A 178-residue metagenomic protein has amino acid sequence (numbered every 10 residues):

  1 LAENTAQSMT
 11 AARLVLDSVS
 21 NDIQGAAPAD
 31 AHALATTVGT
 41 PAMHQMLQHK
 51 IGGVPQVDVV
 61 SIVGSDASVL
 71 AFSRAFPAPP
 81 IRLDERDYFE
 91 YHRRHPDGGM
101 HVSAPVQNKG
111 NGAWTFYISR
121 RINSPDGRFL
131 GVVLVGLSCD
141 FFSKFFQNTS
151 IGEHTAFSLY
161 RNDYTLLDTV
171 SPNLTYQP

Functional and structural regions predicted by a protein language model:
L1-L34, H49-Q56, Y117: Juxtamembrane extracytoplasmic/periplasmic/luminal helical "stalk" adjacent to the first N-terminal
R13, D17, T40-Q48, C139 (+1 more regions): Short amphipathic alpha-helical segments
L16, V57-I62, T155-S158: Short, hydrophobic-rich beta-strand element in sensory/regulatory alpha-beta domains
A27-H32, F72-A75, V170-S171: Short acidic, glycine/proline-rich loop/turn micro-motifs
I51-V57, S65-T149: Extracytoplasmic/periplasmic ligand-binding sensor regions of membrane-associated signaling proteins
V63-S68, R161-T165: Short acidic/glycine-rich beta-turn/loop cap or linker motifs at sensory/regulatory domain boundaries that couple input
S124-P125, F141-P178: Intrinsic low-complexity, intrinsically disordered coil/linker regions enriched in small/polar and charged residues
